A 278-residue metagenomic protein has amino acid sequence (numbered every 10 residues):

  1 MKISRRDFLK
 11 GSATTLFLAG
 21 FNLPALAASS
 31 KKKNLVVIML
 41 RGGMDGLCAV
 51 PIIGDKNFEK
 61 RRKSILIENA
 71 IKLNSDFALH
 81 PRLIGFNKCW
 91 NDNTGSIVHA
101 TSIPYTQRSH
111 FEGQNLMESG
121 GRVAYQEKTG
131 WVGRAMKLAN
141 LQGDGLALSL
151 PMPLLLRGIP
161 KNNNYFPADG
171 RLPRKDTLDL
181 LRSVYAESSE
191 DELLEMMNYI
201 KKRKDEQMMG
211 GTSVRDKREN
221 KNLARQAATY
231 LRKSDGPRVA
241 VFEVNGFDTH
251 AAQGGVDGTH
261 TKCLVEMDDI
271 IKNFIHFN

Functional and structural regions predicted by a protein language model:
M1-L16: N-terminal secretory signal peptides and thylakoid transit peptides that target proteins across membranes
A13, F17-P81, G85, W90-D92: Intrinsic-disorder/low-complexity recognition with aromatic hotspots
K31-L35, D92-S96, L141-G143, D235-R238: Loop/turn elements at helix/coil->beta-strand transitions in domains of secreted/extracellular proteins
V37-M39, G46-C48, S96-H99, G145-A147 (+1 more regions): Structural recognition of the beta-strand scaffold that forms the well-ordered cores of secreted hydrolase catalytic
G46-I52, R108-S109, R157-I159, A252-G255: Short, solvent-exposed loop/turn and secondary-structure capping segments
V50-I53, G85, C89-N93, A135-A139 (+3 more regions): Structured segments of extracytoplasmic/periplasmic soluble domains in secreted or envelope-associated proteins
A78-K175: Extracytoplasmic mature domains of secreted/periplasmic and thylakoid-lumen proteins
R182-N278: Anion-binding catalytic surfaces of enzymes that hydrolyze or transfer phosphate/sulfate esters
